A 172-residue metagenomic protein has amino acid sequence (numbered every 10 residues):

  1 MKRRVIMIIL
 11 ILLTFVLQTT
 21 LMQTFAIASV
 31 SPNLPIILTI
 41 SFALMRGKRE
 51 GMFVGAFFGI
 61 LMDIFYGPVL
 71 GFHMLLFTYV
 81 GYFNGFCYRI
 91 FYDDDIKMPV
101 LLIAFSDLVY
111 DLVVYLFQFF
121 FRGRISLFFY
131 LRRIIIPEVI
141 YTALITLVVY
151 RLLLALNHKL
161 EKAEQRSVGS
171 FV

Functional and structural regions predicted by a protein language model:
M1-V172: Terminal, non-globular segments
